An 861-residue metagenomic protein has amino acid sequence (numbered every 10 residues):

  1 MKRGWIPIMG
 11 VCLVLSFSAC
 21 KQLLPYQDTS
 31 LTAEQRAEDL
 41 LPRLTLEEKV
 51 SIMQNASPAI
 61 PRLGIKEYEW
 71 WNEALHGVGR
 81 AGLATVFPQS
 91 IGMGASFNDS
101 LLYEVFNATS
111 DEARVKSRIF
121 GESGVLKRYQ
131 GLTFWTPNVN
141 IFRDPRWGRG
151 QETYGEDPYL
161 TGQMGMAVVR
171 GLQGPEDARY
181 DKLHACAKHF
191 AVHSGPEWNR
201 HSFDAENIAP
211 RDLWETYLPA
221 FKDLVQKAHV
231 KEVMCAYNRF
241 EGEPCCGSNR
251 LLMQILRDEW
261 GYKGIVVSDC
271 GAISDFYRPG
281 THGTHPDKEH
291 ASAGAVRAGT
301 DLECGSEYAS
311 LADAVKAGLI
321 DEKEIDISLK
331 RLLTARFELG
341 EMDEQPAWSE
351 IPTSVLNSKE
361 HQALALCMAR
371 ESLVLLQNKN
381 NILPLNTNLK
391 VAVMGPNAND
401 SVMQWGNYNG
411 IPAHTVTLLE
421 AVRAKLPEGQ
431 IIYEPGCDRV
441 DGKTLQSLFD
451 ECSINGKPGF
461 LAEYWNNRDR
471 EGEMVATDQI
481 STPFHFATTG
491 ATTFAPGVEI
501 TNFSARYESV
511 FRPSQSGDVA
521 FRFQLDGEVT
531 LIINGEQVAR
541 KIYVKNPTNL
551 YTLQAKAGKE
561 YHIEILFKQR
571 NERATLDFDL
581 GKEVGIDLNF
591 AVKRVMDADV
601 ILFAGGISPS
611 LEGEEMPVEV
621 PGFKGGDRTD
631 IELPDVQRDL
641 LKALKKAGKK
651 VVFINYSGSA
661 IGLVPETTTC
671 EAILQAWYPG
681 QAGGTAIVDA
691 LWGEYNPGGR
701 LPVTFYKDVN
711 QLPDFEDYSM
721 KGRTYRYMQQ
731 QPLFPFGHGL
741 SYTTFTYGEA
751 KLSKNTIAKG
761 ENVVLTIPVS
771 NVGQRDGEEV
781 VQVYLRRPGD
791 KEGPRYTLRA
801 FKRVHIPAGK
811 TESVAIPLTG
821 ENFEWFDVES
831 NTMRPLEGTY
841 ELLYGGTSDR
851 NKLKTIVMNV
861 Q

Functional and structural regions predicted by a protein language model:
M1-P25: Bacterial Sec-dependent N-terminal signal peptides
A19-F826, T832-R850: Glycoside hydrolase catalytic-domain context in secreted enzymes
R850-Q861: Short beta-strand elements
